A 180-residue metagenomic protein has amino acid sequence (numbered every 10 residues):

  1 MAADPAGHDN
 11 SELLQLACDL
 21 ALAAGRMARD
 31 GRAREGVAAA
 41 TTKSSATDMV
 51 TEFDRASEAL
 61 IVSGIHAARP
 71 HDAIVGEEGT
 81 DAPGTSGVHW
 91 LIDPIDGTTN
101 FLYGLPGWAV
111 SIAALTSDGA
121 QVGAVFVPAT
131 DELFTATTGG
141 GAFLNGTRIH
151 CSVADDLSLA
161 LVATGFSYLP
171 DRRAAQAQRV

Functional and structural regions predicted by a protein language model:
M1-I95: N-terminal subdomain of lithium-sensitive/metallo-dependent phosphomonoesterases centered on the IMPase/IPPase/PAP
M27, S111-A113: Residues within alpha-helical transmembrane segments of multi-pass membrane proteins, especially transporters, ion
L102: Glycine-rich, Arg-bearing micro-motifs that act as flexible, cationic patches
G107-A109: Conserved structural elements of the adenylate-forming
A113-V180: Acidic beta-strand-loop-alpha-helix segment within the catalytic core of divalent metal-dependent phosphate-processing
